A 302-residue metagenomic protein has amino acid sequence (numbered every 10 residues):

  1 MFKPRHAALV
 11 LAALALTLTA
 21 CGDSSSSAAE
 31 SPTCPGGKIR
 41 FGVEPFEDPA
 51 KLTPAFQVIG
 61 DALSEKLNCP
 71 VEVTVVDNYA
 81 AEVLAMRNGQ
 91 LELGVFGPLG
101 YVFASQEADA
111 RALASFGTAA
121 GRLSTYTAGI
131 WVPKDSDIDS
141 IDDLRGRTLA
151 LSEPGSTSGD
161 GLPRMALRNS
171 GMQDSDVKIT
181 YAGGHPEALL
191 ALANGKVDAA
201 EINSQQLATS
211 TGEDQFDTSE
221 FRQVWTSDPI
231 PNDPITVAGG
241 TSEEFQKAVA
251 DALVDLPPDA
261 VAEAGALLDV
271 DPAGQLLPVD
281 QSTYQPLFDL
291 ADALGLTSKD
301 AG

Functional and structural regions predicted by a protein language model:
M1-L11: Bacterial N-terminal signal peptides that target proteins for export
T17-A20: C-terminal motif of bacterial Sec signal peptides marking the signal peptidase cleavage site
G22-S25: Bacterial signal peptide processing site
E30-G100: Extracytoplasmic small-molecule ligand-binding "clamshell" domains of the periplasmic binding protein/Venus flytrap
G36-G42, E47-P54, V58, I230 (+2 more regions): An extracytoplasmic/periplasmic, membrane-proximal ligand-sensing/linker region
T74, A80-G94, E107-A108, D142 (+1 more regions): Short helices/loops that flank or line small-molecule/ion binding pockets
L84-D143: Acidic, polar ligand-binding/catalytic clefts
S136, R147-E244: Pocket-lining segment of extracytoplasmic ligand-binding domains
